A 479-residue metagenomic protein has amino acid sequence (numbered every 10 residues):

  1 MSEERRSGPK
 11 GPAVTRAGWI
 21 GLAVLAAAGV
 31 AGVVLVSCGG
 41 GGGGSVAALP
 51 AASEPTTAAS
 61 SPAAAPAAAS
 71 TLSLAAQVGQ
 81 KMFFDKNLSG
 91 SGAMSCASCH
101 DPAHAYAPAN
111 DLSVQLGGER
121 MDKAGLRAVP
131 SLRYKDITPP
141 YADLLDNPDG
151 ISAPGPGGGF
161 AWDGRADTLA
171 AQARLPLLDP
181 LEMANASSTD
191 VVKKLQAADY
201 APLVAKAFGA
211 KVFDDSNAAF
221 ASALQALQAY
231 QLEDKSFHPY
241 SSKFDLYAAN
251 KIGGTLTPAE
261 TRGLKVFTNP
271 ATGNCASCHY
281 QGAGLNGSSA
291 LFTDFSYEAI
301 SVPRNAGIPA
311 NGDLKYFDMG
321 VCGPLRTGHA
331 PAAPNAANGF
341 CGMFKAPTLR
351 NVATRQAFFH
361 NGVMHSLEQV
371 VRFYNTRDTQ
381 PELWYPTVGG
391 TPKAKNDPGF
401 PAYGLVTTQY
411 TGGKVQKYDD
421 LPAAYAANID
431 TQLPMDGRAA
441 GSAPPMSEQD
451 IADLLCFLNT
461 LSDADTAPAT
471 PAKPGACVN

Functional and structural regions predicted by a protein language model:
S2-K10, T15-M82, A105, L175 (+5 more regions): Post-cleavage N-terminal segment of exported redox proteins
L49-R174, P239-V406, A469-N479: Short glycine/threonine-rich turn/loop motifs
D378-S447, L455: Active-site pocket scaffolds in enzymes
